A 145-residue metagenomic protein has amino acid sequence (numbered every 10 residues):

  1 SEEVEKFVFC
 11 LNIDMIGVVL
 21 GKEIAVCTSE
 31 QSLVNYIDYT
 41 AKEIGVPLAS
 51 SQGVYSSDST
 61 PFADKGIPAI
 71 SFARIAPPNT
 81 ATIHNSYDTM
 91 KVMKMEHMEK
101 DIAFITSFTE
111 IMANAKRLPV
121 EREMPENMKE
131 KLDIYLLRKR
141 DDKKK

Functional and structural regions predicted by a protein language model:
S1-T82: Metal-dependent peptidase/peptidase-like ectodomains
N79-K145: His/Asp/Glu-rich mid-to-C-terminal helical/loop segments that flank catalytic regions of hydrolases
